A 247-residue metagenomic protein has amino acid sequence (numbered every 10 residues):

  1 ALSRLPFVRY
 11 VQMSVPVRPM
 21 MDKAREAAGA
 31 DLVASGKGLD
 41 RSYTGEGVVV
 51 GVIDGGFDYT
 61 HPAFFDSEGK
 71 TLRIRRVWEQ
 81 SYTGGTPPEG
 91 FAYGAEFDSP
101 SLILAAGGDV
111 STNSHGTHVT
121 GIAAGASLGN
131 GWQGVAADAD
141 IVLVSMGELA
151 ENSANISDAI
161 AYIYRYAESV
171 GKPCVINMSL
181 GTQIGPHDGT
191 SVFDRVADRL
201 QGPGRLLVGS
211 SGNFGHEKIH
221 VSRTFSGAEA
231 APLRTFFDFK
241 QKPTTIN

Functional and structural regions predicted by a protein language model:
A1, S99-L104, K242-N247: Short, intrinsically disordered, charge-balanced linker/junction segments flanking boundaries in proteins
A1-G47, Y59-K70: Autoinhibitory propeptides
L5, G116, T120, S157-I160 (+1 more regions): Extracytoplasmic/secreted envelope proteins and their assembly/folding machinery, especially bacterial periplasmic
V17-M21, Y82, F214-E217: Short gly/pro/ser/thr-enriched loop/turn and capping motifs at secondary-structure boundaries
G36-N155, G171-V175, G204, K218-I219: Subtilisin-like serine protease catalytic core
K37-S42, G131-W132, D198, F236-D238 (+1 more regions): A generic local secondary-structure boundary/capping motif
A126, M146-F225, P232, D238-I246: Substrate-binding/access-modulating region of protease and related hydrolase catalytic domains
